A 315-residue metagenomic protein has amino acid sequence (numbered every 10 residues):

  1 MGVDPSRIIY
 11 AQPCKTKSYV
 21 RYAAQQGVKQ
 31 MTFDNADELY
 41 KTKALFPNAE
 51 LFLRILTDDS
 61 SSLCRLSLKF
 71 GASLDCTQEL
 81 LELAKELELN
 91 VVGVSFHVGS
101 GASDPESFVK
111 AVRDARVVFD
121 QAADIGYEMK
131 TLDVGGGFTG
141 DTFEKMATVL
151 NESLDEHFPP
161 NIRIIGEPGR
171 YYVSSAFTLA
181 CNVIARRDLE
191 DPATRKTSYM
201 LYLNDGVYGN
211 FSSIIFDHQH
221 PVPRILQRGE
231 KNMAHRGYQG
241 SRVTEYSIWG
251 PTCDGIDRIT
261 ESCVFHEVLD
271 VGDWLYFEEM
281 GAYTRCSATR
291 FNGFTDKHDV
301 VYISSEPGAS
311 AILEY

Functional and structural regions predicted by a protein language model:
M1-T131, F138, F143-E144, S153-D155: Active-site-proximal beta-alpha core segment in soluble small-molecule metabolic enzymes
A36, L56-D58, H97, G135 (+4 more regions): Anionic group-transfer/hydrolysis microenvironments
R54, L132-G136, I164-E167, Y202: Extended hydrophobic secondary-structure segments that form protein cores and membrane-embedded regions
A72, V94, S100, G136-F138 (+4 more regions): Gly/Ser/Thr-rich helix-start
V149, P160-Y315: Charged (often Lys/Glu-rich) extended helix/loop segments that serve as interaction or gating elements
